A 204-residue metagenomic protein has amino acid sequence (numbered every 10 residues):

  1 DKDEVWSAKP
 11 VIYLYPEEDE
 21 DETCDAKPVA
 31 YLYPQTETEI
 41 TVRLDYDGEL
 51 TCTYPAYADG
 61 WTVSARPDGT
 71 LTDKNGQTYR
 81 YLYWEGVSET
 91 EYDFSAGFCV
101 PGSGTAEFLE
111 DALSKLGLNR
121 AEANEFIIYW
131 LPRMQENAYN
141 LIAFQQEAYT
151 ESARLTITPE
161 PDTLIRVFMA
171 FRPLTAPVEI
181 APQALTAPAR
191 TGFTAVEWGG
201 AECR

Functional and structural regions predicted by a protein language model:
D1-R204: Protease-labile, long low-complexity intrinsically disordered regions enriched in Pro/Ser/Thr
